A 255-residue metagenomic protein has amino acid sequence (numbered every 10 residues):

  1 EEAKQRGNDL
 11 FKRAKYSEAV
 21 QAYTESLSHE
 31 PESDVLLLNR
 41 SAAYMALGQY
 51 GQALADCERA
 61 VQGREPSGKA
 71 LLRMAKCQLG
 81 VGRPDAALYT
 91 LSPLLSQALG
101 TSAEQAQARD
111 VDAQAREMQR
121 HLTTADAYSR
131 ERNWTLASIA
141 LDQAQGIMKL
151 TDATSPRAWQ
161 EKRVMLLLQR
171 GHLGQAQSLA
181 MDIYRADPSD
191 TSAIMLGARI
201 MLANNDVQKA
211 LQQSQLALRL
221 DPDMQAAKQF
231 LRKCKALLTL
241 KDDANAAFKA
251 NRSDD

Functional and structural regions predicted by a protein language model:
E1-D255: Alpha-helical tetratricopeptide repeat
